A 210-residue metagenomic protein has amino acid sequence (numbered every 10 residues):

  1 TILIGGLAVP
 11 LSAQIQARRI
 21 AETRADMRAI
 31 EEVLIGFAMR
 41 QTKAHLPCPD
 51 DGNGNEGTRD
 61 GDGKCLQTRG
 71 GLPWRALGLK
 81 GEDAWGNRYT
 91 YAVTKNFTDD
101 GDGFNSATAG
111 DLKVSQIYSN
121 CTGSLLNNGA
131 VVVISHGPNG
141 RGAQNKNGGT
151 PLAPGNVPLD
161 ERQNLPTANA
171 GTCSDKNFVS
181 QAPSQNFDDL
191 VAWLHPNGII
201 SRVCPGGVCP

Functional and structural regions predicted by a protein language model:
T1-R18: C-terminal juxtamembrane segment of a hydrophobic transmembrane alpha-helix
A13-P210: N-terminal pilin/flagellin-like segments and related low-complexity appendage regions
